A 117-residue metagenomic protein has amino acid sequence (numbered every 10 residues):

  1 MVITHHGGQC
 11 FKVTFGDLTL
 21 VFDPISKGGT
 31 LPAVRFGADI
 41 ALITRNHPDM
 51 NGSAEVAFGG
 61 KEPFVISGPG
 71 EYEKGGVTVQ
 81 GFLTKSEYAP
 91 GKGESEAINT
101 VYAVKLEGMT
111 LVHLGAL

Functional and structural regions predicted by a protein language model:
M1-I40, P48-D49, K61-L117: Core dinuclear metal-dependent hydrolase active-site scaffold
T44: Conserved residues at the C-terminal ends of beta-strands
G52-V56: Metal-dependent catalytic neighborhoods of phosphoester/phosphodiester hydrolases
